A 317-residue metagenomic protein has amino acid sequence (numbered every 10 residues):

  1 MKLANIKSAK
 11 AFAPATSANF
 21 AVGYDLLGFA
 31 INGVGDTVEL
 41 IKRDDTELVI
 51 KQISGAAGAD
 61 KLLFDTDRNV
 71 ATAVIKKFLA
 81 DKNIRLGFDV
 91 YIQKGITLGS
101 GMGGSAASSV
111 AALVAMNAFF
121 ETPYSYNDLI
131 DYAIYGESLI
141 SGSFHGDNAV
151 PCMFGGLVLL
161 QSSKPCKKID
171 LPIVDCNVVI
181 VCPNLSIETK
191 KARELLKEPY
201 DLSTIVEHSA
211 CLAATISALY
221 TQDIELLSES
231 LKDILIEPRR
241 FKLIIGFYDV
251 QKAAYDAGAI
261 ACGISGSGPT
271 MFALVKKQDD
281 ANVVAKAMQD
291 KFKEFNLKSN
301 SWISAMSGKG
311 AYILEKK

Functional and structural regions predicted by a protein language model:
M1-S100, V114, A118-Y124, F154-G155 (+2 more regions): ATP-binding N-lobe of GHMP and related small-molecule kinases
I41, P151-S163, A273-K276, L314-K316: Short beta-strand-to-turn element immediately C-terminal to the catalytic PLP-Schiff-base lysine in fold type I
T46-V49, T189, D279-A285: Short, conserved charged micro-motifs
N69-L79, L212, V250, A287-M288: Short, well-ordered amphipathic alpha-helical segments that serve as non-catalytic structural scaffolds within diverse
A106-F120, S265, T270-L274: Short, small-residue alpha-helix embedded
Y126-I173, C262-I264: Alpha/beta catalytic cores of group-transfer enzymes, especially the acyltransferase/condensing modules of polyketide
D175-K252, D256: Acyltransferase
L219-K317: Glycine-rich, charge-dense phosphate/pyrophosphate-binding loop(s) and the adjacent flexible "lid"/catalytic subdomain
